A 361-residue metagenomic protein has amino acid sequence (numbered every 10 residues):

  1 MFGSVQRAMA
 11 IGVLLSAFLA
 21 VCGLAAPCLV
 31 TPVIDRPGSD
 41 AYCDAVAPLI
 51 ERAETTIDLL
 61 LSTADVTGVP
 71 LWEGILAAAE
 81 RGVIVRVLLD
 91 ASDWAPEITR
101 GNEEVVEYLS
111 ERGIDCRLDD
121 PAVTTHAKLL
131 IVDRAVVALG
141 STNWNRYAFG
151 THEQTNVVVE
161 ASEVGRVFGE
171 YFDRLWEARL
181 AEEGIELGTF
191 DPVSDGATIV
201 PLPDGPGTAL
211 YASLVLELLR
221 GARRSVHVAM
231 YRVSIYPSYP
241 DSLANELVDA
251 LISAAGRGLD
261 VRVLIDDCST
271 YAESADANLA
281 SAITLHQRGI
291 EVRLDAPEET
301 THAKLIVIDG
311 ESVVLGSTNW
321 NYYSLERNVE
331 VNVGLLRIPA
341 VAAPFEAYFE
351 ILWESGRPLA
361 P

Functional and structural regions predicted by a protein language model:
M1-I11: Bacterial N-terminal signal peptides that target proteins for export
V5, R357-P358: C-terminal "post-core" interaction segments
A10-A20: Bacterial N-terminal signal peptides
L24-E54, T63-G221, A229, V233-P237 (+5 more regions): HKD-type phospholipase D/PLD-like phosphodiesterase module
